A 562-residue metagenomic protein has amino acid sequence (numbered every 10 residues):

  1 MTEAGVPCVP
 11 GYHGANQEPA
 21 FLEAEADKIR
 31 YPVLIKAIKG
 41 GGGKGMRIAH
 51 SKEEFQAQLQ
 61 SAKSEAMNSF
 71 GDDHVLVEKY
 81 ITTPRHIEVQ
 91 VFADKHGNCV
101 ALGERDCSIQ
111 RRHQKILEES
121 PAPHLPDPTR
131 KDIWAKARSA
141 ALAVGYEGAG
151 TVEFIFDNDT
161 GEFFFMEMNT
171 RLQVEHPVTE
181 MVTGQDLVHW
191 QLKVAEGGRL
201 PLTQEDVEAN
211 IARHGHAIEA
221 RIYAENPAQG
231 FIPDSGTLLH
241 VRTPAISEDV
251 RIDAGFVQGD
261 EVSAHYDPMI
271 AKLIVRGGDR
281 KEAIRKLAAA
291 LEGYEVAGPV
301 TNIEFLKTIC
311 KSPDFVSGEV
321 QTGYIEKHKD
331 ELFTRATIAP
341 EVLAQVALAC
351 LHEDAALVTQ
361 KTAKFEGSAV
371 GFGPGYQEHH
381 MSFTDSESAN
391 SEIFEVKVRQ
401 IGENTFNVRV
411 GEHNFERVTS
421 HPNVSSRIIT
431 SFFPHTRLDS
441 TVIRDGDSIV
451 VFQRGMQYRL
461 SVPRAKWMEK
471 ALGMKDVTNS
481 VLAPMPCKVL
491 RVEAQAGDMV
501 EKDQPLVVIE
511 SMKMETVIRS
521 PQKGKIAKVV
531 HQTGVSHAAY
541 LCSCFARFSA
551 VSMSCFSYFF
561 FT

Functional and structural regions predicted by a protein language model:
M1-V152, F156-H176: N-terminal beta-alpha lobe that positions the nucleotide/phosphoryl donor in ATP/NTP-coupled carboxylate activation
K44-G45, P121, D267-L273, V477-N479: Short amphipathic alpha-helical segments
M46-I48, K79, L125, M269-G278 (+2 more regions): Short, well-ordered beta-strand elements within core beta-sheets of diverse protein domains
P177-N414, A539-C542, T562: Catalytic cores of soluble metabolic enzymes centered on carboxylation/carboxyl-transfer
Q204-H214, K329, Q457-A483: Long, charged amphipathic helices and adjacent flexible linkers at domain junctions
E219, Q229, F433-R464: Structured, non-catalytic alpha/beta "coupling" segments that mediate domain-domain communication and provide generic
L472-A550, T562: Structured functional modules or segments
